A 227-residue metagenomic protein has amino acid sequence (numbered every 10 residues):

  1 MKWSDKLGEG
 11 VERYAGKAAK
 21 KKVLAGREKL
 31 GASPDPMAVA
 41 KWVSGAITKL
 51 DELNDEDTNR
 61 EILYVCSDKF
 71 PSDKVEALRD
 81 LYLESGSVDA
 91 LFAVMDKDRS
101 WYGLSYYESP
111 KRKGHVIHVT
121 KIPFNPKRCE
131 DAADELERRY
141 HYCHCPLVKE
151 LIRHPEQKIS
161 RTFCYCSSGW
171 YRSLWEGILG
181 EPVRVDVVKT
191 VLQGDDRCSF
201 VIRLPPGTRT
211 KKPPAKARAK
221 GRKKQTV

Functional and structural regions predicted by a protein language model:
M1-S160, R184, T190, P205-V227: N-terminal accessory segment detector
G114, G180, D195-R197: A general secondary-structure signal for short beta-strands and their flanking turns/coil in non-transmembrane regions
C143-C145, C164-S167, C198: Disulfide-bonded cysteines in secreted/extracellular proteins and peptides
C164-D186: Conserved short secondary-structure elements within globular domains
K189-V201: Beta-rich nucleic-acid/ligand-interaction surfaces
